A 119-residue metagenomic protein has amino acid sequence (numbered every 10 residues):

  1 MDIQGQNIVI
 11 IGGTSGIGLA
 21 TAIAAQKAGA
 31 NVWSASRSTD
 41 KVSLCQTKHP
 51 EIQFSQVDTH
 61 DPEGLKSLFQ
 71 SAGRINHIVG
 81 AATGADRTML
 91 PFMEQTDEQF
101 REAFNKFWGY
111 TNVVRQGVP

Functional and structural regions predicted by a protein language model:
M1-V9: Flexible N-terminal pre-Rossmann segment of NAD(P)-dependent oxidoreductases
I11, I75-G84: Rossmann-fold scaffold of SDR-type NAD(P)-dependent oxidoreductases
T14, A22: N-terminal Rossmann NAD(P)H-binding glycine-rich loop of SDR-like oxidoreductase domains
A28-S43: Conserved glycine-rich Rossmann-like NAD(P)H-binding loop of the short-chain dehydrogenase/reductase
K48-P62: Rossmann-fold cofactor-recognition segment
H60-G73: Conserved Rossmann-fold cofactor-binding substructure of NAD(P)-dependent oxidoreductases
T83-R101: Conserved mid-core segment of classical short-chain dehydrogenase/reductases
N105-P119: Amphipathic alpha-helical dimer-interface segment in Rossmann-like NAD(P)H-dependent oxidoreductases
